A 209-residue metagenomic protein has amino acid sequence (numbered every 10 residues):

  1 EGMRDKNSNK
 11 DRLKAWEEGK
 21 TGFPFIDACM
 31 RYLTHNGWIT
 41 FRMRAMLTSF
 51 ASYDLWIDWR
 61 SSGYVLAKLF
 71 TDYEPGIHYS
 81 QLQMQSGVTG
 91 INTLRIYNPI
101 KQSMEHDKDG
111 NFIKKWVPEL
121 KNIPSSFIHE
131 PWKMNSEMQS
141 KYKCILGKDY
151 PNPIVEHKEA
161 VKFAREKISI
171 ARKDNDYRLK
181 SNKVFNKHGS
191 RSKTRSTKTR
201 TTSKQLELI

Functional and structural regions predicted by a protein language model:
E1-I209: C-terminal catalytic domain of photolyase/cryptochrome flavoproteins, centering on the FAD-binding pocket
